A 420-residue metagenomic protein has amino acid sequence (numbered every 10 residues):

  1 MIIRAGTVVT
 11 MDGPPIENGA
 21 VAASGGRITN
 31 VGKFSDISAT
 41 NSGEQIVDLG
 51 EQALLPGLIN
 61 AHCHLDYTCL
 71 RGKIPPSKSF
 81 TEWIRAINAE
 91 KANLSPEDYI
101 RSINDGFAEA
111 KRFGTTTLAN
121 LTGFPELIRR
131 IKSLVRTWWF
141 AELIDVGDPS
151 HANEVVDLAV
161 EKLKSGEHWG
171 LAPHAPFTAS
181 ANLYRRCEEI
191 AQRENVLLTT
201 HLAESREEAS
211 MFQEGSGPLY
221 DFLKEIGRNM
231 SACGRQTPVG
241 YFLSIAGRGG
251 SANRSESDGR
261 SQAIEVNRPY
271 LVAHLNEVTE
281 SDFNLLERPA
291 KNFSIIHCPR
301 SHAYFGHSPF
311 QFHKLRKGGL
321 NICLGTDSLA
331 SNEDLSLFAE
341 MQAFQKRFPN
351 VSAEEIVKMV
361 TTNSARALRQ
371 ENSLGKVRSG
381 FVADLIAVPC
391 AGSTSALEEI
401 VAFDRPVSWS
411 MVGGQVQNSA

Functional and structural regions predicted by a protein language model:
M1-I2, V8-L55: Histidine-rich, glycine-flanked metal-binding segment
M1-R4, A39-E82, N104, R112: Replace "His-x-His-based motif
A53-L54, R71-S133, V155-K164: Alpha-helical scaffold segments that flank or form the walls of functional sites
C69-R101, W138-A141, S205-G250, A263-N267 (+1 more regions): Active-site gating loops and adjacent loop-to-helix segments of metal-dependent hydrolytic enzymes
T115-S244, L275, T279-L285, Y304-H307: Histidine/acidic-residue-rich, glycine-tolerant segments that coordinate divalent metal ions
L134-T137, E188-L197, E265-P269, L285-I296 (+1 more regions): Glycine-enriched alpha-helix->loop->beta-strand junction motifs that scaffold or abut catalytic
I245-N253, Q262-I264, S308-C390: His/Asp/Glu-enriched, well-ordered alpha-helical/loop segment that forms or immediately abuts the divalent-metal
R366, V382-A420: C-terminal cap of metal-dependent C-N hydrolases
